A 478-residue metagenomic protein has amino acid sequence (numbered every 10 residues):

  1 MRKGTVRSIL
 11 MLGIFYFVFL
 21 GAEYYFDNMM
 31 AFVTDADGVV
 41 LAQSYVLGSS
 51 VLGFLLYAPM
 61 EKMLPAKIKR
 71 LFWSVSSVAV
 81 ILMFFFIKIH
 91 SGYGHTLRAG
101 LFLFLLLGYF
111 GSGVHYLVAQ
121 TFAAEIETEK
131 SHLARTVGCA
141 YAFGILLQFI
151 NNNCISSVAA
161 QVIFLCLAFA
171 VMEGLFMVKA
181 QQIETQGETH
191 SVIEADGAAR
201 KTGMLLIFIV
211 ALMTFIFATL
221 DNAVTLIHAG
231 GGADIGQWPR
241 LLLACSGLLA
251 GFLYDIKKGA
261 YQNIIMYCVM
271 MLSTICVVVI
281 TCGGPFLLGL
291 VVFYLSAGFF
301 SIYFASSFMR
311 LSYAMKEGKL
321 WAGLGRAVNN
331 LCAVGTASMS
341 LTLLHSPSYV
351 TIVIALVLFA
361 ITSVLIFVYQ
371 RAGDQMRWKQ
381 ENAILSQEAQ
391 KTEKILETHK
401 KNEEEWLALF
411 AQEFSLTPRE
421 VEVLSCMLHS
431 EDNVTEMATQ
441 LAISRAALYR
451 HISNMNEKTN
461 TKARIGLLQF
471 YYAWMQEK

Functional and structural regions predicted by a protein language model:
R2-V51, L205, I209-G230: Helix-loop boundary and gating motifs at the non-cytosolic
G53-R70, S246-Y261: Helix-to-loop junctions at the C-terminal end of transmembrane segments in multipass secondary transporters
H95-H115, P285-I302: Hydrophobic core of transmembrane alpha-helices in multi-pass small-molecule transporters, especially MFS/SLC-type
S112-E127, F299-M315: Intracellular juxtamembrane helix-capping segments at the cytosolic ends of symmetry-related transmembrane helices
Y261-S301: C-terminal transmembrane helical hairpin of 12-TM major facilitator-type secondary transporters
M315-H345: A late C-terminal transmembrane helix in Major Facilitator Superfamily
Q390, K394-R450, Y472-E477: Helix-turn-helix DNA-binding segment
E457-W474: Short, Lys/Arg-enriched C-terminal cap helix and immediately downstream tail that follows
